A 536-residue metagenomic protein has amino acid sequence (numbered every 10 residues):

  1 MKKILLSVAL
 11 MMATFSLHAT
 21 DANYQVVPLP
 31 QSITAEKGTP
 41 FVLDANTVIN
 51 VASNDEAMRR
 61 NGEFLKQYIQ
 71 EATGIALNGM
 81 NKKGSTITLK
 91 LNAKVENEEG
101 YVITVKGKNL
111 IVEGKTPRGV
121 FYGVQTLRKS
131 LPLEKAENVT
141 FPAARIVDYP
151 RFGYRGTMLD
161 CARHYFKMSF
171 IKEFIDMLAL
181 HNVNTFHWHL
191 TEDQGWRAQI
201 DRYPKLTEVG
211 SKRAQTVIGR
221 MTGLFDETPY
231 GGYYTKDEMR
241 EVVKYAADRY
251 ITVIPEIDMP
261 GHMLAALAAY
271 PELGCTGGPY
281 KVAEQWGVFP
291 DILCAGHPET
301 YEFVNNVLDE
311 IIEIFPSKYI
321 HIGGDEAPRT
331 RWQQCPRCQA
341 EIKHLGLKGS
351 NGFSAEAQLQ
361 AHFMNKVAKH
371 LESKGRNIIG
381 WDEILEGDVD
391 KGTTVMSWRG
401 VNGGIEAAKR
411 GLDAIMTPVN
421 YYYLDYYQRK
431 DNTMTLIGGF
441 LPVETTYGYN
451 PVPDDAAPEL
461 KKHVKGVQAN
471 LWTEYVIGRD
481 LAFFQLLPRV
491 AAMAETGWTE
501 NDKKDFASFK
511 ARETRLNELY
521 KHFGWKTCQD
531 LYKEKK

Functional and structural regions predicted by a protein language model:
M1-Q25: Bacterial Sec-dependent N-terminal signal peptides
T20-Y154, L481, G497-C528, Y532: Contiguous, structured surface segment used for ligand recognition
A57-M58, Y165-K167, D193-Q199, P260-A266 (+6 more regions): Flexible loop/turn segments at secondary-structure boundaries
E96-E302, N306-Y319, I342, K366 (+2 more regions): Feature activates predominantly on carbohydrate-active enzymes
A266-E272, K281-T393, W398-K409: Active-site neighborhood of glycoside hydrolase catalytic domains
N377-T393, W398-K536: Flexible, acidic glycine-rich loops studded with aromatic residues
